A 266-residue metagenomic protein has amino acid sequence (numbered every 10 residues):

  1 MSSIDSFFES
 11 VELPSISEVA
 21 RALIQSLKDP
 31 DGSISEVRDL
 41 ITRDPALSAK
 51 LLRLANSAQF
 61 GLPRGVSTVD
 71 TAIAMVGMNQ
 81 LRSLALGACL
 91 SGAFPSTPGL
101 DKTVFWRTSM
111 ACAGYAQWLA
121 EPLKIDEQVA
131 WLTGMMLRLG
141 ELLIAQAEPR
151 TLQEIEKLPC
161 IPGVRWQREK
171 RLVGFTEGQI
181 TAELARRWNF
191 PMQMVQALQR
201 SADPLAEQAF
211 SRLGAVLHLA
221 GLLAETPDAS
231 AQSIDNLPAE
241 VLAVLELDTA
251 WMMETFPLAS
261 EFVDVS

Functional and structural regions predicted by a protein language model:
M1-D5, A239-S266: Terminal helices and disordered tails flanking the catalytic cores of nucleotide-processing hydrolases
M1-E156, C160-D235: Conserved alpha-helical "signature site" that marks functionally important helical segments or helix/loop junctions
